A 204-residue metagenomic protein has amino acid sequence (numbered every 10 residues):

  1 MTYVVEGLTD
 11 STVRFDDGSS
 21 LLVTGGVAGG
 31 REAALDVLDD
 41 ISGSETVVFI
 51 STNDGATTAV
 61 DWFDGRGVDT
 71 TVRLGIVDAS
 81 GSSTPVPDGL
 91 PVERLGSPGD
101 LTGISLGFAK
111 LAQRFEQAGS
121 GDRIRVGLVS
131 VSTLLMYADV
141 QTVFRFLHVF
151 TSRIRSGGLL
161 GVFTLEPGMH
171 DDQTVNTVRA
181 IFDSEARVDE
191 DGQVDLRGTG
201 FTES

Functional and structural regions predicted by a protein language model:
T2-D64: Glycine-rich P-loop/Walker A and Walker A-like loops and their local beta1-loop-alpha1 context in P-loop NTPases
V27-R31, G55-T57, S83-T84, S132-A138 (+1 more regions): Short acidic, S/G/P-rich loop/turn micro-motifs used as interaction or catalytic elements
V37-L38, A59-D69, Q173-I181: Short, aromatic/basic amphipathic alpha-helical patches
F49-S51, G127-L128, L159-E166: Structural recognition of the conserved hydrophobic beta-strand(s) that form the central parallel beta-sheet of P-loop
T57-G99: P-loop NTPase catalytic phosphate-binding loop
S83-R145, V149: Phosphate-binding/switch loop-helix module in NTP-utilizing enzymes
R145-M169: Substrate-engagement module of ASCE P-loop NTPases
E166-S204: Phosphate-binding/switch region of NTP-binding enzymes
